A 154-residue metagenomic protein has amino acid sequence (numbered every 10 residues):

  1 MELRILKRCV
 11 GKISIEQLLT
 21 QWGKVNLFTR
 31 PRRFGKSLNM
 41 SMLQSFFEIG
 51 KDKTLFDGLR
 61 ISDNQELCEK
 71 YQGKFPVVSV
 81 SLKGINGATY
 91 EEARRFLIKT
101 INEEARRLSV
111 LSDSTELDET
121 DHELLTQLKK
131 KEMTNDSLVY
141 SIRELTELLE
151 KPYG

Functional and structural regions predicted by a protein language model:
M1-G154: Phosphate-binding site recognition
